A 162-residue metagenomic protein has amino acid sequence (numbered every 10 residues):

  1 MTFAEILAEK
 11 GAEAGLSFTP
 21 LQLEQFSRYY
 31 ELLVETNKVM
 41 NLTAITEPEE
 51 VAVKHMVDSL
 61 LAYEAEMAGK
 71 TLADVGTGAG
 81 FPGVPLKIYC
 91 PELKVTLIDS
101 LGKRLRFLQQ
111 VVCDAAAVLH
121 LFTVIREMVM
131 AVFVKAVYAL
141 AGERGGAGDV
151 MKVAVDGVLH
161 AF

Functional and structural regions predicted by a protein language model:
T2-G69, R106, Q110-A115: Class I SAM-dependent transferase core
A8, S17, E24, L33 (+6 more regions): Compositionally biased amphipathic helical and low-complexity segments enriched in hydrophobic
T19-P20, L97-I98, V150: Alpha-helical interaction segments
S27, V53, K70, I88 (+4 more regions): Generic secondary-structure boundary signal with a strong preference for alpha-helix termini
V57-R126: Conserved SAM/SAH cofactor-binding pocket of Class I
H120-F162: Intrinsically disordered, low-complexity segments enriched in glycine and mixed charged residues
